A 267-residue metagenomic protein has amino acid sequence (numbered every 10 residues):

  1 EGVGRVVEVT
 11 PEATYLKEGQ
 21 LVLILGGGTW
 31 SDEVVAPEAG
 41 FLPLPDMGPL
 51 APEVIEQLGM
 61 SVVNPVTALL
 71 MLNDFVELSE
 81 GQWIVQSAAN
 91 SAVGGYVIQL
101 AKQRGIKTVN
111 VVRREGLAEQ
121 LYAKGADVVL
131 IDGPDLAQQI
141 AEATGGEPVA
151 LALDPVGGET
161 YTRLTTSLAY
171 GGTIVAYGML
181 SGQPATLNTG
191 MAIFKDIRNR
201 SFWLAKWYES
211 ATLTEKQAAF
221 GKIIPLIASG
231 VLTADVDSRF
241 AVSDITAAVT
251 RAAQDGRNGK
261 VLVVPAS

Functional and structural regions predicted by a protein language model:
E1-T29: Glycine-rich beta-strand-centered segment in the early N-terminal region that forms part of a ligand/cofactor-binding
L21-A88: NAD(P)H dinucleotide-binding glycine-rich loop of Rossmann-like/cofactor-binding domains, especially the beta1-alpha1
T29-D32, V112-Q120, P184-T189: Short, glycine/polar-rich helix-capping loops at beta-to-alpha or helix-loop-helix junctions that flank or form
S61-P134: Mid-domain Rossmann-like dinucleotide-binding core that forms the NAD(H)/NADP(H) cofactor-binding site
L136-E147: Short amphipathic alpha-helix with an adjacent loop that forms part of the alpha/beta core around
E159-V231, V264-S267: Glycine-rich phosphate-binding loop and adjacent beta-alpha segment of Rossmann(oid) nucleotide-cofactor-binding
I224, S229-S238, T246-S267: C-terminal capping/lid region of NAD(P)-dependent oxidoreductase domains
